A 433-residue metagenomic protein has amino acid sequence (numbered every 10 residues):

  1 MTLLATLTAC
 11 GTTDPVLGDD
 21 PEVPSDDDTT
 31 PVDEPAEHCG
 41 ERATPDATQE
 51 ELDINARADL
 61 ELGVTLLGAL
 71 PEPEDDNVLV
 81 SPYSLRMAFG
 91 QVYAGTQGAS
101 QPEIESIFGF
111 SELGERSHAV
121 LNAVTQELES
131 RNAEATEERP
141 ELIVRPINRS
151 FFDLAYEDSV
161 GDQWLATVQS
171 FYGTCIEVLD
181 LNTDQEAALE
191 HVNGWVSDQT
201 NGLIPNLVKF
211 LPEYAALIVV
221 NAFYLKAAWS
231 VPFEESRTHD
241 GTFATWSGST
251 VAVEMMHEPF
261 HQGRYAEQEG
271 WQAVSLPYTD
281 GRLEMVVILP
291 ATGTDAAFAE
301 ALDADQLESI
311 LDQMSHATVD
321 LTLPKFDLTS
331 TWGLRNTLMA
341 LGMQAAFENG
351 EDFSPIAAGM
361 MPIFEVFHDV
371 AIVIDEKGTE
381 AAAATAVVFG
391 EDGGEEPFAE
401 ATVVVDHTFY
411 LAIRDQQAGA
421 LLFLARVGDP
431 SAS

Functional and structural regions predicted by a protein language model:
M1-T2: Sec-dependent N-terminal signal peptides
T6-A9: C-terminal motif of bacterial Sec signal peptides marking the signal peptidase cleavage site
G11-L181, Q416, V427: Detector for small/aliphatic-rich hydrophobic stretches
S100-I104, T294-F298, S330-W332, A382 (+2 more regions): Extracytoplasmic/secreted cell-surface and envelope-processing proteins
P102-G109, F233-T242, A296-E308: Short Gly/aromatic-enriched secondary-structure transition segments
E112-G293, D312-P397: Non-catalytic, conformational "gating/processing" segments within enzyme and secreted inhibitor domains
V219, Q272-I288, E396-S433: Extended hydrophobic
P232-E235, I288, F298-L307, A386-V387 (+2 more regions): Composition- and surface-driven signal marking solvent-exposed, interaction-prone regions in large proteins
